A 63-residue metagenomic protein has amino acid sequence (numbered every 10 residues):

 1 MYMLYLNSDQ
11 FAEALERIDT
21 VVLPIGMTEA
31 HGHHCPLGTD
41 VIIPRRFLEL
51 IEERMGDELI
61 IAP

Functional and structural regions predicted by a protein language model:
Y2-P63: N-terminal catalytic or cofactor-binding beta/alpha core of small enzyme domains
